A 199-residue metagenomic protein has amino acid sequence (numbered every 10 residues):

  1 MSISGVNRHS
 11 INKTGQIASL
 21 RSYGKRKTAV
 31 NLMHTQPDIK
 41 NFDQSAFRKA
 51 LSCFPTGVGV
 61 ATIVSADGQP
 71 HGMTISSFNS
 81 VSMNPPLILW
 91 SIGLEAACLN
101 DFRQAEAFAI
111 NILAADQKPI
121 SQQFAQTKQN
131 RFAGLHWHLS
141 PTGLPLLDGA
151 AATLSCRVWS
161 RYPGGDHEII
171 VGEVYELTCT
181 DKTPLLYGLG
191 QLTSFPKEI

Functional and structural regions predicted by a protein language model:
I3-G5, K13-I199: Basic, polyanion-binding surface patches
